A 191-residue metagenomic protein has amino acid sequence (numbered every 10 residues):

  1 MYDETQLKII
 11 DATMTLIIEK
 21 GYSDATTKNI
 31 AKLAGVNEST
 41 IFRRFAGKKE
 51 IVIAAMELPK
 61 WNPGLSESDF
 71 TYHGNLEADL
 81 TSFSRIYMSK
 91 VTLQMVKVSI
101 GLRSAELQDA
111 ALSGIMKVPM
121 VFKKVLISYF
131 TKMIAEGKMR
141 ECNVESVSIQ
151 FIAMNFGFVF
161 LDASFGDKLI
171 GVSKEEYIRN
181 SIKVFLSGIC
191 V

Functional and structural regions predicted by a protein language model:
M1-K20, D24, K28-S39, R43 (+1 more regions): Basic, helix-initiating cap at the start of DNA-binding domains
T27, M56-P63: Short, basic, alpha-helical segments at the C-terminal edge of helix-turn-helix-like DNA-binding modules
R44-F45, Y129: Residues in the recognition helix of alpha-helical DNA-binding motifs
G47-I53, N62: Short amphipathic alpha-helical segment with a characteristic S/N-K-E followed by hydrophobic residues
S66-V96, S148-F151: Hydrophobic alpha-helical connector segments
A78, S82, I86, K124 (+4 more regions): C-terminal peripheral helix-coil segments that are non-catalytic and often amphipathic
S84-V91, V98-L107, F185-G188: Helix-loop "lid/cap" segments that line or gate small-molecule binding pockets
L93-K97, A110-E136, I149, F160: Amphipathic alpha-helical packing segments from all-alpha helical-bundle domains
